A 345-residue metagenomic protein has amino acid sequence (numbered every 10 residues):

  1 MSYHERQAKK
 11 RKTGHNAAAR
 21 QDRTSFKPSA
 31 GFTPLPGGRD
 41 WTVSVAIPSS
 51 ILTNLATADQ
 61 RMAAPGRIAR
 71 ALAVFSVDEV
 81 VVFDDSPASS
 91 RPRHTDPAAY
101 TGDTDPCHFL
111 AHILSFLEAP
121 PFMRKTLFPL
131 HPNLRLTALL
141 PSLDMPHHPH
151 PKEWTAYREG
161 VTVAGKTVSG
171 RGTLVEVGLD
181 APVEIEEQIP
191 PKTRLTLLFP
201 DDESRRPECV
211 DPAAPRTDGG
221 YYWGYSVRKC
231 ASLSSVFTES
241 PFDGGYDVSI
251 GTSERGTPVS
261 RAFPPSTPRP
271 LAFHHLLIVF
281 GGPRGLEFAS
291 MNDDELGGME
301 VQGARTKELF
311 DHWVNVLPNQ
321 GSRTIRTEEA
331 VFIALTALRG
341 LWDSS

Functional and structural regions predicted by a protein language model:
M1-S345: Post-transcriptional modification and biogenesis factors for structured RNAs of the translation apparatus
